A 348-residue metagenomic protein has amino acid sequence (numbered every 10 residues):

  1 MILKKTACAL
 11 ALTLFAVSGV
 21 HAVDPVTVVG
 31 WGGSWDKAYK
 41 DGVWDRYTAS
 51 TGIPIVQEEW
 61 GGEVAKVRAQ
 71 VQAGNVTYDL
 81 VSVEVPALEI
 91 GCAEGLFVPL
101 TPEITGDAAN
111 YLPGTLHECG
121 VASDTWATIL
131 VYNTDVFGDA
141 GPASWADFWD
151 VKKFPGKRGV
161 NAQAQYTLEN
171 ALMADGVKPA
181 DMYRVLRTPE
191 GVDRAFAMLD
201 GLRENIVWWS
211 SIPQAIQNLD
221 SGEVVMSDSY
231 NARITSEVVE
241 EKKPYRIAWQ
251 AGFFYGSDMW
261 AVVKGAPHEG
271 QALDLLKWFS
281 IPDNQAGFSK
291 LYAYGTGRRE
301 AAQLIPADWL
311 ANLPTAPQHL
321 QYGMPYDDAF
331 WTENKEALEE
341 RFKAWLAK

Functional and structural regions predicted by a protein language model:
K5, V17-A22: Sec/Tat signal peptide C-region and signal peptidase I cleavage site
V23-I90: Early extracytoplasmic/lumenal segment of secretory-pathway proteins
G33-K40, V83-Q214, D220: Extracytoplasmic ligand-binding site segments that recognize negatively charged/polar headgroups
N75-S82, W208-W209, V225-Y230, R246: Paired acidic/hydrophobic, glycine-rich loop segments that form the ligand-binding mouth/hinge of periplasmic-binding
L88-I90, M226-K243: A ligand-binding cleft/hinge motif common to bilobed small-molecule-binding domains
W126, V192-G201, V239-K264: Periplasmic-binding protein-like
F254, V263-G323: Mature extracytoplasmic/periplasmic domains
H319-K348: Conserved C-terminal helix/tail region of periplasmic/extracytoplasmic solute-binding proteins
